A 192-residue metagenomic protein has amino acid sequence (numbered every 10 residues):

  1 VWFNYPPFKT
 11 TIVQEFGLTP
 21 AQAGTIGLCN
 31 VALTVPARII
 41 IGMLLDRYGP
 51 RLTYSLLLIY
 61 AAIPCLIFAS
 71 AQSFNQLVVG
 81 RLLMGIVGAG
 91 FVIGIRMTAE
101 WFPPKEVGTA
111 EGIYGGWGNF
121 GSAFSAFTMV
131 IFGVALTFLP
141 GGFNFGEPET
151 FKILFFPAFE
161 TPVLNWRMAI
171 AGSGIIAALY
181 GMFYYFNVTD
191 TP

Functional and structural regions predicted by a protein language model:
V1-P20, S125: Extracytoplasmic
F3, V31-I39, A89, A123: Residue-level signature of mid-helix packing/kink "hotspots" within the transmembrane helices of 12-pass Major
P36-N75: Conserved MFS/SLC helix-loop-helix module at the cytosolic interface between two early adjacent transmembrane helices
L58, A62-C65, G80-R81, G174-G181: A generic transmembrane-helix signature of 12-TM secondary carrier transporters
G80-W117: Cytoplasmic helix-loop-helix junction between adjacent transmembrane helices in 12-TM secondary transporters
T109-P140: Glycine-rich segments within core transmembrane alpha-helices of 12-TM secondary carriers
V134-T137, G174-P192: C-terminal membrane-cytosol helix-exit motif in multi-pass small-molecule transporters
